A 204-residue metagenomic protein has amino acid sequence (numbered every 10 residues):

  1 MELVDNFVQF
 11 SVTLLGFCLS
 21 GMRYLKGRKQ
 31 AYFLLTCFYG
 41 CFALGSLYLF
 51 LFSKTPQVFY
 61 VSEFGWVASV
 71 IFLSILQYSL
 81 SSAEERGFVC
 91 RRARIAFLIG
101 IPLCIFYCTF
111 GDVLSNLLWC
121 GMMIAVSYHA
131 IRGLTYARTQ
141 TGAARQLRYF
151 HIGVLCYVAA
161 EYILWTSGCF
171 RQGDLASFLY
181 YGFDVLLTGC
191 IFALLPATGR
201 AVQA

Functional and structural regions predicted by a protein language model:
M1-L15, T109-G121: Hydrophobic transmembrane alpha-helical segments in integral membrane proteins
N6-L19, A31-K54, S62-F72, R148-C169 (+1 more regions): Hydrophobic alpha-helical transmembrane segments of multi-pass membrane proteins
G16-G27, L49-G100, C104, A130-L134 (+1 more regions): Internal transmembrane alpha-helix with an interfacial aromatic "cap," most often the third helix
K26-Y39, E85-A96, T141-G153, Q203-A204: Membrane-interfacial loop-to-transmembrane alpha-helix junctions, especially the N-terminal start
C37-G45, A68-Y78, C90-D112, G121-H129 (+1 more regions): Alpha-helical transmembrane segments of multi-pass integral membrane proteins
F52-F59, F106-L117, F170-D174: Membrane-interface helix caps and helix-loop-helix hairpins in membrane proteins
E63-W66, N116-S127, Y180-L186: Hydrophobic core segments of alpha-helical transmembrane domains in multi-pass membrane proteins
Y128-A204: C-terminal transmembrane-bundle signature of multipass membrane proteins, characterized by strong activation on
